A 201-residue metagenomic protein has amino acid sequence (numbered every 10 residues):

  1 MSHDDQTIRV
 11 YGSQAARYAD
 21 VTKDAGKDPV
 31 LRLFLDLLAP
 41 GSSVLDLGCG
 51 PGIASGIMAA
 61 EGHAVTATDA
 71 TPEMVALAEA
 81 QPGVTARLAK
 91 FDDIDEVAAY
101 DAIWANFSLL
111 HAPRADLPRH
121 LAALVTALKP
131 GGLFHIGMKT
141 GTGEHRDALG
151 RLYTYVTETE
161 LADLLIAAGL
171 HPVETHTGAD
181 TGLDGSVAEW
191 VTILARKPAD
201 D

Functional and structural regions predicted by a protein language model:
M1-A39, T142: Conserved class I S-adenosyl-L-methionine
L45, P51-D93: Class I SAM-dependent methyltransferase SAM/SAH-binding core
D92-I103: A short acidic, Gly/Pro-enriched loop at the edge of an enzyme's catalytic core that lines a small-molecule cofactor
A102-D116: A short SAM/SAH-binding and catalytic strip from SAM-dependent methyltransferases
P118-P130: A short glycine-rich, Lys/Arg-flanked "PGG" loop and its adjoining helix->strand segment in the class I
G131-M138: Conserved beta-strand signature within the Rossmann-like core of class I S-adenosyl-L-methionine
H145-E160: Acceptor-substrate binding/catalytic loop of class I
G182-D201: Core SAM-dependent methyltransferase catalytic element
